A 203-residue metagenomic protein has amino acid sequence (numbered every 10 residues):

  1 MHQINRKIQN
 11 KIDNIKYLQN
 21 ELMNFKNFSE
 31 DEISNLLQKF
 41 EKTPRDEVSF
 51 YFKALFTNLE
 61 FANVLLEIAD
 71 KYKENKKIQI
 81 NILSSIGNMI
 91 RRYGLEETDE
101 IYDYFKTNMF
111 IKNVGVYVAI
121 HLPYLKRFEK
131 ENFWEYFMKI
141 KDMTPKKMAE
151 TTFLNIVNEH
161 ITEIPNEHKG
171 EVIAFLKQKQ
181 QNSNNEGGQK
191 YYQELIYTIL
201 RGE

Functional and structural regions predicted by a protein language model:
M1-M23, Q181-E186, L200-E203: Short, Lys/Arg-enriched, disordered terminal segments
H2, I12-K16, R45-S49, N63 (+5 more regions): Extended alpha-solenoid scaffolds built from HEAT/ARM-like alpha-helical repeats and adjacent low-complexity/polar
R6-N10, L22-N81, S85-T98: Alpha-helical solenoid scaffolds in large eukaryotic transport, assembly, and signaling factors
I15-Q19, S49-A69, R92-K106, F128-K139 (+1 more regions): Amphipathic alpha-helical scaffolding segments comprising HEAT/armadillo-like alpha-solenoid repeats
Y17-E30, L65-K76, Y104-A119, K139-M148 (+1 more regions): Helix-loop junctions that connect tandem helical modules in alpha-solenoid scaffolds
D31-Y51, K77-I90, N113-K126, A149-T162 (+1 more regions): Amphipathic alpha-helical elements of HEAT/ARM-like alpha-solenoid repeat scaffolds that form extended
L83, G87-R92, I101-P145: Alpha-helical adaptor scaffolds
A119-I120, L125-E203: Extended alpha-helical scaffolding segments
